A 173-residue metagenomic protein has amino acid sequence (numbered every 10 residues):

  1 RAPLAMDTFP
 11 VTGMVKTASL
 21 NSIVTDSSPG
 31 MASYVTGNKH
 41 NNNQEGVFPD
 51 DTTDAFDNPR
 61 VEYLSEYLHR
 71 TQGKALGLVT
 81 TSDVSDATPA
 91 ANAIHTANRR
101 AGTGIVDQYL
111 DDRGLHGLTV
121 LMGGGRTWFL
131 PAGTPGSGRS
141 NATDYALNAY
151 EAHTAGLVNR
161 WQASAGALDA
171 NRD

Functional and structural regions predicted by a protein language model:
R1-D173: N-terminal catalytic scaffold of extracellular/periplasmic and nuclease hydrolases that process anionic headgroups
